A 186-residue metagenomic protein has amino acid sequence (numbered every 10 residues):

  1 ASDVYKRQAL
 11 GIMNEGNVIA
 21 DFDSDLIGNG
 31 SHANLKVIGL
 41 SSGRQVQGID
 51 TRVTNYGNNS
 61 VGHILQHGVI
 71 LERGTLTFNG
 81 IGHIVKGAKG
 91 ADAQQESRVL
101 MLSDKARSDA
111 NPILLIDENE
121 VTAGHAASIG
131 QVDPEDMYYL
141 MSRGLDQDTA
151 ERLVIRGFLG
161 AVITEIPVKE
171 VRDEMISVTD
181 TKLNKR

Functional and structural regions predicted by a protein language model:
S2-Y138, S142-L145, E170-R186: Conserved beta-strand/loop scaffold segments within soluble protein domains that form the structured core and edges
Y139-G144, T149-A161: Extended amphipathic alpha-helical segments enriched in small hydrophobics
A161-D173: Short glycine/threonine-rich loop-to-helix capping motif typified by GTGT followed within a few residues by an Asp-Pro
